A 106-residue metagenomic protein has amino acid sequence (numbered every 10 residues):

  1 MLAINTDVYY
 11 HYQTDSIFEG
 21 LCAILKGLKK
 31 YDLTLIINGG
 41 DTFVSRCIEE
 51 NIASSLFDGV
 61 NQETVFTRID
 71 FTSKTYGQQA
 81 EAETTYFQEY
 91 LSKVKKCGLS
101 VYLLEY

Functional and structural regions predicted by a protein language model:
M1-Y106: Glycan-processing catalytic domains of CAZymes
